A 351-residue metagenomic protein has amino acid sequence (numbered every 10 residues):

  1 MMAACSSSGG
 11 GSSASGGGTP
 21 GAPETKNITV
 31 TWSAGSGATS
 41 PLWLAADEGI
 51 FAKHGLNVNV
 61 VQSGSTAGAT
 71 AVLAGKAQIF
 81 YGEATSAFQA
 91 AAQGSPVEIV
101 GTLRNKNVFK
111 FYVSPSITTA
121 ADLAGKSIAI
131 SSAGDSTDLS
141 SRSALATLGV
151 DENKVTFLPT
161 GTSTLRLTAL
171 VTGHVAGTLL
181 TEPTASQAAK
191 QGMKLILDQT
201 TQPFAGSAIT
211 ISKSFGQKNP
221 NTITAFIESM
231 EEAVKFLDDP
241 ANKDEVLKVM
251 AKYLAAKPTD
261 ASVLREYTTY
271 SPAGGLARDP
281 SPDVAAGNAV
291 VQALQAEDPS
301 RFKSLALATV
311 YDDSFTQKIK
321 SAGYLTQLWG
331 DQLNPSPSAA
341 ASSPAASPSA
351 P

Functional and structural regions predicted by a protein language model:
M2-A4: C-terminal motif of bacterial Sec signal peptides marking the signal peptidase cleavage site
S6-A22, S336-P351: Long, low-complexity intrinsically disordered segments that are proline/alanine-rich with interleaved serine/threonine
S8-T160, R166, A176-L180, L195-P203: Short, glycine-/small- and polar/acidic-enriched structural segments that line small-molecule recognition paths
S40, L44, E48-G49, T70 (+13 more regions): Solvent-exposed, polar/charged alpha-helical surfaces in well-ordered, non-transmembrane soluble domains, broadly
T85, L165-A256: Pocket-lining segment of extracytoplasmic ligand-binding domains
K218-S304: Secondary-structure end/capping motifs
V291-P351: Conserved C-terminal helix/tail region of periplasmic/extracytoplasmic solute-binding proteins
